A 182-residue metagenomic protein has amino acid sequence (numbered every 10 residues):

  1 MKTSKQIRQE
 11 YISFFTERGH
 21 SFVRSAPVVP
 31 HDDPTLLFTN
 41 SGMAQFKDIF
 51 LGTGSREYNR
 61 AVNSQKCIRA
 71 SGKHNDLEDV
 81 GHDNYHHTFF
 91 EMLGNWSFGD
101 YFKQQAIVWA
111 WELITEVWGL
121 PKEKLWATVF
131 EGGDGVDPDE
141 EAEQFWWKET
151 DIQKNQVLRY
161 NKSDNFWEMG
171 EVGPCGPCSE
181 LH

Functional and structural regions predicted by a protein language model:
M1-H182: Structured aminoacyl-transfer and RNA-binding surfaces used for tRNA recognition/handling in the translation apparatus
